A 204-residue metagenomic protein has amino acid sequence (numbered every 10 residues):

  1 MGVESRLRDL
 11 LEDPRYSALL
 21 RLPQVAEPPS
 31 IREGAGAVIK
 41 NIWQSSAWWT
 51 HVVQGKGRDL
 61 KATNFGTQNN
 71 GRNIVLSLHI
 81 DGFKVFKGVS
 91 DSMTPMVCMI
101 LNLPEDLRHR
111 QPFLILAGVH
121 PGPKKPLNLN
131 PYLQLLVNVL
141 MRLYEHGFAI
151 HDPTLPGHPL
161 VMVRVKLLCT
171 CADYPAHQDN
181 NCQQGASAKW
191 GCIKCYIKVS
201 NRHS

Functional and structural regions predicted by a protein language model:
M1-S204: Domain-level cores of phosphate- or acyl-group-handling catalytic modules
